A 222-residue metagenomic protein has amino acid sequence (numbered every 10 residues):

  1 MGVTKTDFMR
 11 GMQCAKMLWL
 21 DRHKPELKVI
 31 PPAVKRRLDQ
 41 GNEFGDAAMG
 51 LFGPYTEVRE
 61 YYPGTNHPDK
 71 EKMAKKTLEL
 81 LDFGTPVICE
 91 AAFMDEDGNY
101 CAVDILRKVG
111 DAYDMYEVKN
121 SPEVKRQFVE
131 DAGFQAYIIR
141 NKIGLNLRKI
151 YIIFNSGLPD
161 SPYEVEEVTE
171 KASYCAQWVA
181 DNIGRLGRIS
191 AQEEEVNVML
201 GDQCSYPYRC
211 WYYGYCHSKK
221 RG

Functional and structural regions predicted by a protein language model:
M1-D111: Metal-dependent nuclease catalytic cores that hydrolyze phosphodiester bonds in DNA/RNA, characterized by
H23, A33-K35, F128-D131, V165: Surface-exposed beta-strand edges and their flanking turn/coil or helix-capping segments
R36, Q40, D97, N120-Q127 (+1 more regions): Conserved aromatic-histidine-acidic binding/catalytic patches
N99-E130: Non-catalytic protein-protein interaction segments used by genome-maintenance enzymes to assemble and couple activities
E123-R126, I138-R221: Metal-dependent nuclease catalytic regions and adjoining charged, substrate-binding loops involved in nucleic-acid end
E130-I138: Short amphipathic alpha-helical face segments that pack within enzyme cores and frequently flank/anchor catalytic
